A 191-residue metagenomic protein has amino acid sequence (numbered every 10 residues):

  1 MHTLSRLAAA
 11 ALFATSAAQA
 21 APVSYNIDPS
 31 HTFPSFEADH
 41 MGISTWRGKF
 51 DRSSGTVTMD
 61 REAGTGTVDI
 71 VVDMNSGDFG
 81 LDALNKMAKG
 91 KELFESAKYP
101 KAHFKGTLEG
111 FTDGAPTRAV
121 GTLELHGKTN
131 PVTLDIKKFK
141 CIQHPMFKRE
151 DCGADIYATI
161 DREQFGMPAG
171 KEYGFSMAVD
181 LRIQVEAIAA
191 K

Functional and structural regions predicted by a protein language model:
M1-Q19: Gram-negative bacterial Sec-dependent N-terminal signal peptides
A20-K191: Low-complexity, acidic/polar, glycine-enriched regions of mature
